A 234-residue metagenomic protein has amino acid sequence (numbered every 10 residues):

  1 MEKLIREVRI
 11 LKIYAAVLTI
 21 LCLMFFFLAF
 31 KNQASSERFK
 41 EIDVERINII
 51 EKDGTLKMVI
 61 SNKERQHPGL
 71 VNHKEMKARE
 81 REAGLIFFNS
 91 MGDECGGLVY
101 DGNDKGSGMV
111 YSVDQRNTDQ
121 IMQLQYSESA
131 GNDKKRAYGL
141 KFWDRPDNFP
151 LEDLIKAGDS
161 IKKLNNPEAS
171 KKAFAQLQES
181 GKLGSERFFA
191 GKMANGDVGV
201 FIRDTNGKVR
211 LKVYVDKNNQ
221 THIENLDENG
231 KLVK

Functional and structural regions predicted by a protein language model:
M1-S36: Single-pass membrane-anchoring alpha-helices
F26-K234: Parallel beta-helix/beta-solenoid repeats that form elongated, surface-exposed shafts/blades used for receptor binding
